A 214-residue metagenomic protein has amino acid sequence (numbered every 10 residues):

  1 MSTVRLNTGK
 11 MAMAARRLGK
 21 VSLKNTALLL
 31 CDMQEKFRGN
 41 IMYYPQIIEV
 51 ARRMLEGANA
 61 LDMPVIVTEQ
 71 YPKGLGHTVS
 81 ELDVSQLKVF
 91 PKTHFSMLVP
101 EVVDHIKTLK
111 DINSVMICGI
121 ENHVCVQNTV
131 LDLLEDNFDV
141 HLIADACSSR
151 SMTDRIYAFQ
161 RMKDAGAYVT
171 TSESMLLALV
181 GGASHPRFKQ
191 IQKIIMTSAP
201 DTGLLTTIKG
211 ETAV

Functional and structural regions predicted by a protein language model:
S2-H94, T108-L109, D139, I156-K163 (+1 more regions): Active-site acidic carboxylates
C31, I120, A144: Active-site flanking residues adjacent to catalytic metal/cofactor-binding acidic residues
Y71, E121, A146: Residue-level signal for short, function-critical loop segments
H77-S80, P100-V103, Q127-T129, T153-D154 (+1 more regions): Short, well-ordered secondary-structure micro-motifs
K88-K92, Y168-S174: Short acidic-hydrophobic, aromatic-tinged amphipathic segments that line or gate anion-handling sites
K92-D139: Internal catalytic-core helix/loop-beta-alpha segment that presents or stabilizes conserved functional determinants
S96-M97, H123-V124, C147-M152, L176-A178: Short gly/pro/ser/thr-enriched loop/turn and capping motifs at secondary-structure boundaries
S114, N137-M152, V169-T171: Short, acidic/small-residue loops that bind anionic groups at enzyme active sites
